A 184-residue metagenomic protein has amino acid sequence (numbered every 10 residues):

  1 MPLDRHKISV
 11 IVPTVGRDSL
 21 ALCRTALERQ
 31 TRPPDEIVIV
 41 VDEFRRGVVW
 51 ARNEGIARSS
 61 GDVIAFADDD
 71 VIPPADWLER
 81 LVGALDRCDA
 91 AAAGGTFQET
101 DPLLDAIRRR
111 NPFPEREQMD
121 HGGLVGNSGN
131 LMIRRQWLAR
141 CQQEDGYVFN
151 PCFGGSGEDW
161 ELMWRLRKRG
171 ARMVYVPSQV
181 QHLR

Functional and structural regions predicted by a protein language model:
G16-Q30: Short, well-formed alpha-helical segments that are part of the catalytic scaffolds of diverse glycosyltransferases
E43-S59: Glycine-rich, basic loop-to-helix element that forms the pyrophosphate-binding segment of sugar-nucleotide handling
I64: Short aromatic/hydrophobic "clamp" motif used to bind/position activated sugar donors
D68-I72: The conserved acidic donor/metal-binding loop of glycosyltransferases
D76-A106: Conserved donor NDP-sugar-binding/catalytic core segment of glycosyltransferases
E115-I133, G154-G155: A recurrent flexible, glycine/aromatic-enriched loop bordering the glycosyltransferase active site that acts as
F153, R172-R184: Active-site donor/metal-binding and catalytic loop motifs of nucleotide-sugar-dependent glycosylation enzymes
G154-L162: Acidic donor-binding loop at a coil-to-helix junction in glycosyltransferase catalytic cores that engages
